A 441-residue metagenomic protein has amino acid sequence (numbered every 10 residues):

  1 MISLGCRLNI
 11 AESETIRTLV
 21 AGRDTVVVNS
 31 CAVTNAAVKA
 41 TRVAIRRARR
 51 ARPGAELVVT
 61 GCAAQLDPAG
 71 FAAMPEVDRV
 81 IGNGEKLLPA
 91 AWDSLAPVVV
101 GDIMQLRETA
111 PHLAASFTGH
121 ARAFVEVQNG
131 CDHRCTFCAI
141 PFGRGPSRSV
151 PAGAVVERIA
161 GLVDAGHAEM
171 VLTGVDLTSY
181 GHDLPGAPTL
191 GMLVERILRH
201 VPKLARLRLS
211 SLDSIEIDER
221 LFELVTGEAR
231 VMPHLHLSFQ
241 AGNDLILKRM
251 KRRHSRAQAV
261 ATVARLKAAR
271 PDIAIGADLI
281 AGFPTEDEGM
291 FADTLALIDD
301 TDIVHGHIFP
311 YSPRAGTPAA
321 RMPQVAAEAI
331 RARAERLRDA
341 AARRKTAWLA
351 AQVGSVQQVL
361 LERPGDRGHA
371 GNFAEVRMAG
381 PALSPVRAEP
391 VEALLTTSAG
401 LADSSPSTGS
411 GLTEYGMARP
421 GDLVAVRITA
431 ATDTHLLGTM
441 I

Functional and structural regions predicted by a protein language model:
M1-Y180, E195, R220, L235 (+6 more regions): Proteins enriched for Cys/Gly/acidic motifs involved in redox and nucleic-acid/cofactor modification
L57-V58, L66-D67, D164-G289: Conserved SAM/AdoMet-binding glycine-rich loop
E76, V225-P233, D300-V304: Glycine-enriched alpha-helix->loop->beta-strand junction motifs that scaffold or abut catalytic
L87, H133, T178, D244-L245 (+3 more regions): Glycine-centered loop/turn positions within well-structured domains that cap or flank conserved ligand/cofactor-binding
T118-A121, C131-D132, V231, A241 (+4 more regions): Short flexible coil/turn linkers enriched for glycine and charged/polar residues that connect secondary-structure
L237, D278, I298, G306 (+3 more regions): Hydrophobic, well-ordered secondary-structure elements that form the walls of internal hydrophobic environments
P313, A320-V386, L395-D403, E414-I441: Terminal RNA-binding accessory module
